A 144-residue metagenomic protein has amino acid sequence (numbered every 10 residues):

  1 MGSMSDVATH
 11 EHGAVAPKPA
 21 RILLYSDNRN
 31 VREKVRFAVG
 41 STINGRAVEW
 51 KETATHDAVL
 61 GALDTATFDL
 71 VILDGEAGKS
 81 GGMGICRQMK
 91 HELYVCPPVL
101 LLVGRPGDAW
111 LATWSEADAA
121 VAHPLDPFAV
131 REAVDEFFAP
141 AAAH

Functional and structural regions predicted by a protein language model:
K18-G40, V71: Conserved acidic segment of CheY-like receiver
R46-A54: Short hydrophobic/Thr-rich beta-strand motif most characteristic of the beta2 strand and flanking loop of CheY-like
T53-L70: Acidic, metal-coordinating helix/loop segments flanking the phosphotransfer/catalytic sites of two-component signaling
D69, L93-P98: His-Asp phosphorelay/catalytic-motif detector in bacterial-type signaling
D69-K90: Conserved phosphotransfer microenvironments
V71, A120-V121: Two-component signal transduction core modules
G84, G104-A120: Alpha4 helix (beta4-alpha4-beta5 surface) of REC/receiver domains from two-component response regulators
L125-V134: C-terminal output helix
